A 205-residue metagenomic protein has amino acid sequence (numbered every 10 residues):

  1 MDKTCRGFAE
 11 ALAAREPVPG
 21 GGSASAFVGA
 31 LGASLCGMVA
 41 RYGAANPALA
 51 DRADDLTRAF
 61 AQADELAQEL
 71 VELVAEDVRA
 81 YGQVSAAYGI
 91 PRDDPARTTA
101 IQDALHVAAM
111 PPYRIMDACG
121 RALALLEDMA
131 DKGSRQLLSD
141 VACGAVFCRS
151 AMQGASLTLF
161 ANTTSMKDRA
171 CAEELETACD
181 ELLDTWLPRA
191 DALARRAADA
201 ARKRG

Functional and structural regions predicted by a protein language model:
M1-P19: Short, hydrophobic/aliphatic alpha-helical segments
F8, L31-M38, L73, A80 (+4 more regions): Amphipathic, well-ordered alpha-helical segments in soluble domains
A14-G37, L137-A155: Conserved phosphate/anionic-ligand binding catalytic regions in large, soluble enzymes, centered on
P17, R58-E65, A108, D140-A145: Alpha-helical scaffold segments that form or flank carboxylate-/histidine-based iron centers
M38-A50: Transmembrane signal-anchor/signal-peptide helices with a preference for the extracytoplasmic
P47-A86: A structural-propensity feature for long, helix-poor, extended segments
D77-V146, S150, N162: Amphipathic alpha-helical interface segments
I115, A122-L125, Q136-G205: Preference for long, well-ordered alpha-helical segments
